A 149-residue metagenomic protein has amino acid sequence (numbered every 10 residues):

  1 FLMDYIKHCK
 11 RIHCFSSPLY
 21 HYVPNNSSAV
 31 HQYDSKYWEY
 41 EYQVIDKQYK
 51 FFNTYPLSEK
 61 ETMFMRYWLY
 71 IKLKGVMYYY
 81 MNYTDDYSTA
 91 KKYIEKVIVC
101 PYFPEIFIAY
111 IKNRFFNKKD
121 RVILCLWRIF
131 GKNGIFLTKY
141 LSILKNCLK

Functional and structural regions predicted by a protein language model:
L2, I45-Q48, K72-L73: Hydrophobic alpha-helical core bundles mediating ligand binding, dimerization, or RNAP-core interactions
L2, R11-V44: Nucleotide-sugar-dependent glycosyltransferase catalytic core
Y5-I6: Hydrophobic residues within well-ordered alpha-helices
Q43-F64: C-terminal, non-catalytic tails of nucleotide-sugar-dependent glycosyltransferases
F52-P56, Y79-T84: Secondary-structure edge/capping motif, primarily at the C-terminal ends of alpha-helices and the immediately following
E61-Y67, K91-E95: Short, charged, amphipathic alpha-helical segments
R66-Y78: Amphipathic alpha-helical repeat scaffolds of TPR domains
N82-K149: Membrane-interface aromatic/basic loop that binds lipid-linked glycans or pyrophosphate carriers, typified by
